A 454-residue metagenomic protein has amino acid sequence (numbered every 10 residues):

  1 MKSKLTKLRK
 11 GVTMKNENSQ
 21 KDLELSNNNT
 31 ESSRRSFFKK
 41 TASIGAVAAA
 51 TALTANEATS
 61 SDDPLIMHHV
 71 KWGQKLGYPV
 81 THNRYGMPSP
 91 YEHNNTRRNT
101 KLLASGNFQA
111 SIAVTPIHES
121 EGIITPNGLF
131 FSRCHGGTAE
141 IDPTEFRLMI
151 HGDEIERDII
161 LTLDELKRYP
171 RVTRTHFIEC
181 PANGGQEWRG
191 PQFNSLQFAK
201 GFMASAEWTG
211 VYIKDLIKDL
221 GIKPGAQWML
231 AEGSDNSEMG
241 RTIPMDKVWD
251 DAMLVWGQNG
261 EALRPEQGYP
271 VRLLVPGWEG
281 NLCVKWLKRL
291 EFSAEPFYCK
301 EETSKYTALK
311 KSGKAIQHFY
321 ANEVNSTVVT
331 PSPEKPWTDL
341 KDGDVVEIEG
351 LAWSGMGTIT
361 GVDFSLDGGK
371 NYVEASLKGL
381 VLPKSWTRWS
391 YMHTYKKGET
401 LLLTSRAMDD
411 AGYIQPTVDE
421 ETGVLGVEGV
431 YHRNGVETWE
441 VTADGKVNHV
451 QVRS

Functional and structural regions predicted by a protein language model:
M1-S36, T51, T59: N-terminal secretory signal peptides
L5-L8, K39, F131, L287: Generic hydrophobic, helix-prone segments enriched in Leu/Val/Ile
R9, V47-A48, N95: Compositionally biased intrinsically disordered low-complexity regions
S33-A52, I213, L273, G350 (+1 more regions): N-terminal export leaders
D62-S454: Structured, non-membrane catalytic/scaffold regions adjacent to prosthetic-group chemistry
